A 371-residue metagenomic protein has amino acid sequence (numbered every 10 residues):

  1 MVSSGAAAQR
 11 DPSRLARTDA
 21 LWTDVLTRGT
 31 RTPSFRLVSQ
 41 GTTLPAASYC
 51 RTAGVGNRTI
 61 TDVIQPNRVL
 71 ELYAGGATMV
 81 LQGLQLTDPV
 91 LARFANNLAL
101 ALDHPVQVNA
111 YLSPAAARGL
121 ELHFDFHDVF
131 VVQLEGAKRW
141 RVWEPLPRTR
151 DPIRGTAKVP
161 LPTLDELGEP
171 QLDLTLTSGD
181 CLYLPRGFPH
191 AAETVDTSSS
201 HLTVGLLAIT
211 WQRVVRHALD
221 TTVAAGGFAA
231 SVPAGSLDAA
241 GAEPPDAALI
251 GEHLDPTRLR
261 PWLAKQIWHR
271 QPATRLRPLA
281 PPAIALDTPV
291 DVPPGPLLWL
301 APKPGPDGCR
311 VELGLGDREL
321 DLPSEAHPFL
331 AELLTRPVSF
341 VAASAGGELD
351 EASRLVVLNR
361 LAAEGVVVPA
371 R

Functional and structural regions predicted by a protein language model:
M1-A7: N-terminal low-complexity, Ser/Thr- and acidic-residue-enriched intrinsically disordered segments
Q9, S13, D19-D180, F188 (+1 more regions): Active-site region of the double-stranded beta-helix
L176, A363-P369: C-terminal beta-strand-rich structural cap/linker in extracellular carbohydrate-active enzymes
T210-L254: Active-site-adjacent segment of 2-oxoglutarate/Fe(II) JmjC oxygenases
E252-L334, N359, P369-R371: Acidic, low-complexity/disordered tracts enriched in E/D and polar residues
F329-L349: Short acidic, hydrophobic short linear motifs in intrinsically disordered regions
E348-A363: Short amphipathic alpha-helical interaction segments
